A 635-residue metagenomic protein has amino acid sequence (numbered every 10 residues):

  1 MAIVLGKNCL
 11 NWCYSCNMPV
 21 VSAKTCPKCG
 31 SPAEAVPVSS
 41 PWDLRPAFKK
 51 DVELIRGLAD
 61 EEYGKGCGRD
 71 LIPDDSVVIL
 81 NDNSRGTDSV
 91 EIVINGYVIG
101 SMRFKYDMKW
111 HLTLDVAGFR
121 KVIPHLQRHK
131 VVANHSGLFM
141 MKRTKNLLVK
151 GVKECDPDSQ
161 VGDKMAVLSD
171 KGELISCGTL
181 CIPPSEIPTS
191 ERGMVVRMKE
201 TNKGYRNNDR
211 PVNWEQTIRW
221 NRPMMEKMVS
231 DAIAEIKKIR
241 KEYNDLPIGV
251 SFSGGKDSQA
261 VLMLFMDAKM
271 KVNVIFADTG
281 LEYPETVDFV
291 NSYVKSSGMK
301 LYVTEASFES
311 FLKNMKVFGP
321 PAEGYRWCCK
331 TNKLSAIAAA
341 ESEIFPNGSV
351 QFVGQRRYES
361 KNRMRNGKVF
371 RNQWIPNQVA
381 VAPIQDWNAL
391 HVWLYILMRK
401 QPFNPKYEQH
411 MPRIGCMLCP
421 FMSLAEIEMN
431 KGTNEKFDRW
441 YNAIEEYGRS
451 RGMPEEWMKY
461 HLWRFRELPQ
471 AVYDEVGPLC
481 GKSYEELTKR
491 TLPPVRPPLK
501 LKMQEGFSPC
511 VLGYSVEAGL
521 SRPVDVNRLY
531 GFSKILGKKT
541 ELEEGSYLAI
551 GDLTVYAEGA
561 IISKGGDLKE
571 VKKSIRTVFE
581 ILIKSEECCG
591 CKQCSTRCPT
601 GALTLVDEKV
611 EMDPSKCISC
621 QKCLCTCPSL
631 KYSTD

Functional and structural regions predicted by a protein language model:
M1-K7, E359, R363-W387, A549-C598: A broadly conserved sequence feature marking short terminus-proximal activation segments in nucleic acid-centric
A2-D107, P402-T577: ATP/NTP-dependent adenylation/nucleotidyl-transfer catalytic domains that generate, transfer, or process NMP-activated
A2-W12, N17-V38, L138-K142, E154-C155 (+3 more regions): Nucleotide-activated chemistry modules centered on ATP-dependent adenylation/adenylyltransferase
W12, T25-G30, P46, V78-D82 (+3 more regions): Beta-strand/loop-dominated core regions that host nucleotide or nucleotide-derived cofactor-binding catalytic loops
C13-C16, C26-C29, C588, S595-C598 (+2 more regions): Short cysteine-rich clusters marking metal-coordination/redox-active sites
M18-T25, E408-M411, T604-C620: Short linker/helix segments within small regulatory modules
V93, S169-D170, Y556, P614: Short, acidic, Ser/Thr-enriched surface-loop or helix-capping motifs
Q593-K609, K622-D635: Iron-sulfur cluster-binding cysteine motifs and their immediate structural context in ferredoxin-like electron-transfer
